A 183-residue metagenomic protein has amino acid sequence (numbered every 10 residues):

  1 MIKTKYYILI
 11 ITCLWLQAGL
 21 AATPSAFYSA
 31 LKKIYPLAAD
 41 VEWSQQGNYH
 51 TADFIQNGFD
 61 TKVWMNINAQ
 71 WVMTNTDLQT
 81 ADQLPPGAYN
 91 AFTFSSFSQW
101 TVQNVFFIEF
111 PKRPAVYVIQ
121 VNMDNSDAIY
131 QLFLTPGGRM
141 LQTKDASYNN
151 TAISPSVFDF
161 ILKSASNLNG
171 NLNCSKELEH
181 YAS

Functional and structural regions predicted by a protein language model:
M1-I8: Bacterial N-terminal signal peptides that target proteins for export
I11-C13: Short, linear, compositionally biased motifs with a strong N-terminal bias
L16-A18: N-terminal signal peptide c-region/cleavage motif recognized by signal peptidases
A22-A38, A81-V105, A152-L178: Short, non-transmembrane alpha-helical segments in secretory-pathway proteins
L37-K62, I108-L132, G170, K176-S183: Exposed beta-strand-loop-beta-strand "reactive/processing" segments of non-cytosolic proteins
T61-M73, A128-S147: A short, surface-exposed beta-strand/turn
N75-T80: Second-shell loop/turn segments in exported
